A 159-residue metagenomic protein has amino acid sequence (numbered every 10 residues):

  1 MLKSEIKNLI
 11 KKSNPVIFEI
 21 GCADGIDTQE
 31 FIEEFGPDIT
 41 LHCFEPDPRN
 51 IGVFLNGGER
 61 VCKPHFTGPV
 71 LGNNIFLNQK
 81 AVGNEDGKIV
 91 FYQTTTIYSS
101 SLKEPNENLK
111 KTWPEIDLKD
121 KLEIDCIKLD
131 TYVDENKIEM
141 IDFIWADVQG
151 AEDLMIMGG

Functional and structural regions predicted by a protein language model:
M1-G159: Phosphate/nucleotide-binding beta-alpha loop and adjacent structural elements of enzyme active sites
